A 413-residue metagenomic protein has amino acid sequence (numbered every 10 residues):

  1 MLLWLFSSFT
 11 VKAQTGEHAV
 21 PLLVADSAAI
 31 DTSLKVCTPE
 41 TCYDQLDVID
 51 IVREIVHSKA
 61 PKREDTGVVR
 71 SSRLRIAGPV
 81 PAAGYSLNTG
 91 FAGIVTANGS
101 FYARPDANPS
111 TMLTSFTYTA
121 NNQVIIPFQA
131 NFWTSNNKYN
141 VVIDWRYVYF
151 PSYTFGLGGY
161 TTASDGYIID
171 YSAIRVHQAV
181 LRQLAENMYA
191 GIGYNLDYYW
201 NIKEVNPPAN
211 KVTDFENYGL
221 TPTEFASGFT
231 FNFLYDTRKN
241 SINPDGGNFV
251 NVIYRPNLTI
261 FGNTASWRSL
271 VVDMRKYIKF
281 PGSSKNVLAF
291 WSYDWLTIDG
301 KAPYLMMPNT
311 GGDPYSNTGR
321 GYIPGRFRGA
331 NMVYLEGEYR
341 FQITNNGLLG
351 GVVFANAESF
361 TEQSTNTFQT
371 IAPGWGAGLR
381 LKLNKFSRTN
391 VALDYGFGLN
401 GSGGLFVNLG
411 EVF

Functional and structural regions predicted by a protein language model:
M1-V20, I278: Bacterial Sec-dependent N-terminal signal peptides
T15-V142, G219-D245, A330, I343-G350 (+3 more regions): Outer-membrane beta-barrel initiation region
E17-V20, D26-K59, D65, Y153-G282 (+2 more regions): Transmembrane beta-strand segments of outer-membrane beta-barrel domains in Gram-negative and organellar OMPs
V69-G78, A83-F225, R326, T389-A392 (+1 more regions): Gram-negative/organellar outer-membrane beta-barrel architecture
A77-P79, S110-T114, Y139-I143, A190-I192 (+9 more regions): Transmembrane beta-strands of outer-membrane beta-barrel proteins
S100-R104, T117-Q123, V148-S152, Y199-N201 (+7 more regions): Sequence/structural signature of outer-membrane beta-barrel proteins
G159-A163, N206-F215, R268-V271, Y304-D313 (+2 more regions): Flexible, surface-exposed loop regions and adjacent strand-edge segments of Gram-negative outer-membrane beta-barrel
N240-T344, L349: C-terminal outer-membrane beta-barrel translocator/porin domains of Gram-negative envelope proteins and their
